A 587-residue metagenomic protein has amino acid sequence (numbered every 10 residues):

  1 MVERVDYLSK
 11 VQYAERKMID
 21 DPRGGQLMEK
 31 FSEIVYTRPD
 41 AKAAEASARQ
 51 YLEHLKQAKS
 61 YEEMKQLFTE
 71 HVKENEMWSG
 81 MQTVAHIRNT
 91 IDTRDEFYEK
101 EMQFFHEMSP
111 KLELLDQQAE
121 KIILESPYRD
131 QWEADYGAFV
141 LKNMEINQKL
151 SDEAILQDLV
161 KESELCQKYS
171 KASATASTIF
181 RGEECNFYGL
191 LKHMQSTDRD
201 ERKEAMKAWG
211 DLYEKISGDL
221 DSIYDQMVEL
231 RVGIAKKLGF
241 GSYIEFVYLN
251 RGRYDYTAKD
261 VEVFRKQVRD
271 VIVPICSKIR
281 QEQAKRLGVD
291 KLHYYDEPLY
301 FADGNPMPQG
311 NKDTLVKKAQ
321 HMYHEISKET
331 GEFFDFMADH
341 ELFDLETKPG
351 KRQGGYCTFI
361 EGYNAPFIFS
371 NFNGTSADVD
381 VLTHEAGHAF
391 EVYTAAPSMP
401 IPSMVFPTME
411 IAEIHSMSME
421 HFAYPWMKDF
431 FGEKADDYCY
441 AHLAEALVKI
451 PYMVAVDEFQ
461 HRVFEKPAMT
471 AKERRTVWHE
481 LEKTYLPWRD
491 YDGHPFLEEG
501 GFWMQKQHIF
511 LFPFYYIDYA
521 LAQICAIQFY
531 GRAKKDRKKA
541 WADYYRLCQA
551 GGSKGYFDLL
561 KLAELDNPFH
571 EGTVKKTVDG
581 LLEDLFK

Functional and structural regions predicted by a protein language model:
V2-P306, K318: A well-structured
L141, E145, L382, F390 (+4 more regions): C-terminal, non-catalytic "cap/extension" segments appended to globular domains
L150-S151, A208-I216, Y256-E262, E297-P308 (+5 more regions): Glycine- and acidic
Y224-K236, F240-G241, I279-Q283, G387-P397 (+1 more regions): Long, well-ordered alpha-helical segments
A258-K259, E282, R286, I326-E329 (+5 more regions): Inter-helical turn/loop segments and adjacent helix faces that build the functional surface of alpha-helical bundle
D270-V271, A395, F406-A435, H442-L443 (+2 more regions): Post-HExxH zinc-binding segment in Zn-dependent metallohydrolases
D303-G362, T375-S376: Auxiliary, metal-adjacent structural segments of Zn-dependent hydrolase domains
S370-A396, S416-M417, H421, F459 (+1 more regions): Active-site recognition of the HExxH zinc-binding catalytic motif
